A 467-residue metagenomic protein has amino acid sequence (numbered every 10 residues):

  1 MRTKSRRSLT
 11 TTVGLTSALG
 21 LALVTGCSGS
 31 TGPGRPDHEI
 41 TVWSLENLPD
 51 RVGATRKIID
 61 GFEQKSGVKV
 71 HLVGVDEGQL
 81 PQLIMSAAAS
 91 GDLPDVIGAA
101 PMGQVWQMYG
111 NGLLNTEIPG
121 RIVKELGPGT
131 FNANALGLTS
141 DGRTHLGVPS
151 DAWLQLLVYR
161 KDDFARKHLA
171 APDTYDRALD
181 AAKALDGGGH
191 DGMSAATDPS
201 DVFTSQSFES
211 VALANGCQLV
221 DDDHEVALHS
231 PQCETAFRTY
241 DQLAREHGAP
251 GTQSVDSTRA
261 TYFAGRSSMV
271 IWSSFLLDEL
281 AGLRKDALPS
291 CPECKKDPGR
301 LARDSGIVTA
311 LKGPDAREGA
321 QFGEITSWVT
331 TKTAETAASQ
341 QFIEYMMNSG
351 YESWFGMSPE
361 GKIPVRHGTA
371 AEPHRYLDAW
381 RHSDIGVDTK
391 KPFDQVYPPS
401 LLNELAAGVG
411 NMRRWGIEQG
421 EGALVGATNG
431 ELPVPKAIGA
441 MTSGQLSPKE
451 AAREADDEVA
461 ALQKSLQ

Functional and structural regions predicted by a protein language model:
M1-T41, Q64, E450-R453, D457-Q467: Short, low-complexity disordered leader/linker segments with a strong preference for bacterial N-terminal type II
P36-N47, I59, V68-V73, D95-V96 (+2 more regions): Short, well-ordered beta-strand elements
G61-T130, D162-D173, S268-M269, K285-L288: Extracytoplasmic "Venus flytrap"/periplasmic binding protein-like
S86-A87, P94-D95, V123-D162, V308-G323 (+1 more regions): A structural signal for short loop-to-beta-strand junctions that line the ligand-binding cleft of periplasmic/secreted
A100-L154, T204-S207, K295-T309: Hinge/lid segment of periplasmic solute-binding proteins
G142-V148, R177-V226, Q232-T235, A260 (+1 more regions): Extracytoplasmic/periplasmic solute-binding protein
A182, D186, D223-G251, K296 (+1 more regions): Glycine-centered hinge/linker elements that transmit conformational signals in sensory and ligand-binding systems
L280-A281, G299, P314-L432: C-terminal lobe and pocket-closing loops of periplasmic/extracytoplasmic Venus-flytrap solute-binding proteins
